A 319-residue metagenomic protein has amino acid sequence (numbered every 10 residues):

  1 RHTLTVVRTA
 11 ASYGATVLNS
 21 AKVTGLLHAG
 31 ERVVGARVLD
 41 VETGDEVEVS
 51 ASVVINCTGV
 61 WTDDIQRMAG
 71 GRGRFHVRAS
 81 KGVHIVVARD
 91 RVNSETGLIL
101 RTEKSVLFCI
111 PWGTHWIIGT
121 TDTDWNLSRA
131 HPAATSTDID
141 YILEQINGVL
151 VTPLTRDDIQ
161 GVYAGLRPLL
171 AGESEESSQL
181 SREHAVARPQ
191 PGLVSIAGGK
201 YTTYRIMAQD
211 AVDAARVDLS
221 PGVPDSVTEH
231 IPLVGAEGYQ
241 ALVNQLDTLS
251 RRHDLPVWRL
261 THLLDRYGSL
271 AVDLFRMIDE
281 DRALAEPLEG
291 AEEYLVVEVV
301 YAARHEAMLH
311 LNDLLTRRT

Functional and structural regions predicted by a protein language model:
R1-L4, S12-Y13, H28, T58-D64 (+6 more regions): C-terminal accessory subdomains/tails of enzymes that are appended
T16: Residue-level detector of anion-binding/catalytic polar loops
N19-V34: A conserved short coil-to-beta-strand element within the FAD-binding core of flavoproteins
R37-D40: Short beta-strand segments that buttress and anchor functional surface loops
E42-V53, C57: Core beta-strand elements of the Rossmann-like FAD/NAD(P) dinucleotide-binding domain in flavoenzyme oxidoreductases
E46-S50, H84, H230: Well-ordered beta-strand positions in beta-sheet-rich domains
D64-V83: Glycine-rich beta-alpha-beta "Rossmann" dinucleotide-binding loop(s) and their flanking helix/strand
